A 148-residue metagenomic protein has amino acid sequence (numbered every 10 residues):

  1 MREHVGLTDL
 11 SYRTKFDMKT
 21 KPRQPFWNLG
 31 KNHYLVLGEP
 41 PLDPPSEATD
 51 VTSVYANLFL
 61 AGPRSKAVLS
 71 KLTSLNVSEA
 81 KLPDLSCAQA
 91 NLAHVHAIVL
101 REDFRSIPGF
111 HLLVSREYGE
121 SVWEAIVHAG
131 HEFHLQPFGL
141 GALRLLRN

Functional and structural regions predicted by a protein language model:
M1-N148: Basic, glycine/lysine-rich polyanion-binding surfaces/domains
